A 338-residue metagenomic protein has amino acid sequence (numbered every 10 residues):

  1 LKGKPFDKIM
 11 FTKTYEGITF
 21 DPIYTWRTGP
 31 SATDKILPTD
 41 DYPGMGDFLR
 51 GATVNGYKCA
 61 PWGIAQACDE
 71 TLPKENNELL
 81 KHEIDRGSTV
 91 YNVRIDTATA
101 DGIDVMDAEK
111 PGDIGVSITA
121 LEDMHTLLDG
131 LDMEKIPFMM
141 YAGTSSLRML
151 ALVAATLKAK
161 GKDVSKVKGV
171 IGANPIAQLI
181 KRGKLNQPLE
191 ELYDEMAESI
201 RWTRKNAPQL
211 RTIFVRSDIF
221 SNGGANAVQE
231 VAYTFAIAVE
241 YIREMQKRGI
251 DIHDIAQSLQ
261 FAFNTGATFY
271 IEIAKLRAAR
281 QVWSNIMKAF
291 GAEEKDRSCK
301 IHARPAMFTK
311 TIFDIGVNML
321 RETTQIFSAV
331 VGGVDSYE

Functional and structural regions predicted by a protein language model:
L1-G266, I271, E293, R297-R304 (+1 more regions): Catalytic alpha/beta active-site cores
N76, I273-A274, I312-I315: Short conserved micro-motifs at the rims of enzyme active sites and ligand-binding pockets
A151-A155, Q281, N285, R321-S328 (+1 more regions): Contiguous, well-ordered alpha-helical segments that form the cores/surfaces of helical PPI scaffolds
V228, F313-Q325: Active-site-adjacent loop and "lid" segments of alpha/beta metabolic enzymes
E272-S284: Extended amphipathic alpha-helical segments enriched in small hydrophobics
S284, A306-V317: Flexible, glycine/threonine-enriched loop-and-boundary segments that flank and lead into catalytic domains of large
